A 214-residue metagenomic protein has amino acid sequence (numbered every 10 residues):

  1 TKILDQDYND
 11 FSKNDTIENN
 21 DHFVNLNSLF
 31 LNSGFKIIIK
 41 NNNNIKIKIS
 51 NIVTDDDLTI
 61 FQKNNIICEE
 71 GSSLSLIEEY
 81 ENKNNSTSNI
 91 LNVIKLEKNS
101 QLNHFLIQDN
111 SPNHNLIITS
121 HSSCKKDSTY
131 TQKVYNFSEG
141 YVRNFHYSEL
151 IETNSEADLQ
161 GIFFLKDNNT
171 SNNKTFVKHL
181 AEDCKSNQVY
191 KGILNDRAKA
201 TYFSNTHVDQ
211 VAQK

Functional and structural regions predicted by a protein language model:
I3, K13-K214: Conserved beta-strand/loop scaffold segments within soluble protein domains that form the structured core and edges
Q6: Acidic-histidine catalytic/liganding microenvironments
